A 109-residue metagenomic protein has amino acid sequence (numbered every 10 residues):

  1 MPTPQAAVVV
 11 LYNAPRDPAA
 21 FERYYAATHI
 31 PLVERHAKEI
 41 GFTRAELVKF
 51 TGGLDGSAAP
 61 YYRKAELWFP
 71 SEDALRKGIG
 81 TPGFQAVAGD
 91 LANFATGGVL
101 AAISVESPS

Functional and structural regions predicted by a protein language model:
M1-S109: Macromolecular interaction modules
